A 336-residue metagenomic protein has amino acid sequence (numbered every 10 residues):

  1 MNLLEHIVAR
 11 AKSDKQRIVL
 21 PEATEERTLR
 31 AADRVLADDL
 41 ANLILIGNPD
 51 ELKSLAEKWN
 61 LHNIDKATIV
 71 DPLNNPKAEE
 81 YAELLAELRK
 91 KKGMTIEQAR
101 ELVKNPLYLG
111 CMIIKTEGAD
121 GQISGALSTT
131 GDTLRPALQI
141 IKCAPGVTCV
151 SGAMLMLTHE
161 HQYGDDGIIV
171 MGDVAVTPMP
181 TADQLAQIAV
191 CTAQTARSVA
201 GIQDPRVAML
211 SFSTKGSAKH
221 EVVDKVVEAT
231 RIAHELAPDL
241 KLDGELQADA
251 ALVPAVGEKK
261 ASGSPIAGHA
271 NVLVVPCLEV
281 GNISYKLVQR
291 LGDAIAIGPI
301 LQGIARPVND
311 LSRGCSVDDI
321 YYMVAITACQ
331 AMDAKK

Functional and structural regions predicted by a protein language model:
M1-A267, V272-K336: Anion-binding alpha/beta catalytic cores of soluble intermediary-metabolism enzymes, centered on
